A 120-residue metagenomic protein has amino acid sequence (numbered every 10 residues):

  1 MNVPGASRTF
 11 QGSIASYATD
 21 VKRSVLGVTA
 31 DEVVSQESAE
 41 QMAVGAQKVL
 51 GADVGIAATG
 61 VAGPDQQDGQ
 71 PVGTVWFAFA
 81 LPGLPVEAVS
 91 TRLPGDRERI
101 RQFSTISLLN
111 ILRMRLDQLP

Functional and structural regions predicted by a protein language model:
M1-P120: Short alpha-helical segments enriched in small residues
